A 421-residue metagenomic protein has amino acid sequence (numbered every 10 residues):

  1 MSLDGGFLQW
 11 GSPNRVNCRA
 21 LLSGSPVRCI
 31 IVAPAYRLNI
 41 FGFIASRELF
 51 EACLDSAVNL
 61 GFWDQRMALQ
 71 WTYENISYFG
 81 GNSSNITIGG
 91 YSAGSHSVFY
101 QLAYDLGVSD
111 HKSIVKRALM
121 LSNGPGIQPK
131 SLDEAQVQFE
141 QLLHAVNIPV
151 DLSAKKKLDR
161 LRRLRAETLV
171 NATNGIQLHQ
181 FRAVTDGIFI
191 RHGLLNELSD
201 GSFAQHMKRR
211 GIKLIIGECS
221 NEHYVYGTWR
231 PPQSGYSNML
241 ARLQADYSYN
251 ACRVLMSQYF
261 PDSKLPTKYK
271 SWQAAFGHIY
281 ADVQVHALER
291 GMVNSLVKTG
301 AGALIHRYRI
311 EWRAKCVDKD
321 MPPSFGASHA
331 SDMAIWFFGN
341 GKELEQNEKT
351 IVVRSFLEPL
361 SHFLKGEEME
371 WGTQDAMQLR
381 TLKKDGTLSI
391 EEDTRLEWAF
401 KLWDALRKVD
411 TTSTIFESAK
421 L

Functional and structural regions predicted by a protein language model:
M1-L152, R209, C219, Y224-Y226 (+1 more regions): Serine-hydrolase-like catalytic core of hydrolytic proteins
G42-F50, P231-P232, P323-A330: Short, flexible, mixed-charge acidic loops at enzyme active sites
D55-N59, G126-K130, K270-V283, D320-P322 (+2 more regions): Active-site rim elements
W63-Q70, H96-F99, D133, V137 (+5 more regions): A structural signal for well-ordered alpha-helical segments within the folded catalytic domains of diverse enzymes
E74, Y78, A103, K112 (+3 more regions): Substrate-access "cap/lid" subdomains that shape and gate the entrance to catalytic or ligand-binding pockets
S237-T267, C316, S324-W336, G341-K342: Catalytic lobes of large eukaryotic enzymes
S248-G300, H306-R307, E311-W312: Alpha/beta-hydrolase fold catalytic core
A287-L421: Mobile gating loops/cap/lid regions near enzyme active sites that modulate substrate access
